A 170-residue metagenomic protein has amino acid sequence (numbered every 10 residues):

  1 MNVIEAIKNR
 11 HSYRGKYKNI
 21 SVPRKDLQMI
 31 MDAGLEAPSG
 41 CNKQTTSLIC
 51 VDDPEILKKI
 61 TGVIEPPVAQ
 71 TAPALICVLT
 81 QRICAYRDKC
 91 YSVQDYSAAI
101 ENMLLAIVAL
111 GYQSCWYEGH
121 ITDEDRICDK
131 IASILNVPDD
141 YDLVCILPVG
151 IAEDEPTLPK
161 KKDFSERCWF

Functional and structural regions predicted by a protein language model:
M1-F170: Acidic, surface-exposed loops and disordered segments
